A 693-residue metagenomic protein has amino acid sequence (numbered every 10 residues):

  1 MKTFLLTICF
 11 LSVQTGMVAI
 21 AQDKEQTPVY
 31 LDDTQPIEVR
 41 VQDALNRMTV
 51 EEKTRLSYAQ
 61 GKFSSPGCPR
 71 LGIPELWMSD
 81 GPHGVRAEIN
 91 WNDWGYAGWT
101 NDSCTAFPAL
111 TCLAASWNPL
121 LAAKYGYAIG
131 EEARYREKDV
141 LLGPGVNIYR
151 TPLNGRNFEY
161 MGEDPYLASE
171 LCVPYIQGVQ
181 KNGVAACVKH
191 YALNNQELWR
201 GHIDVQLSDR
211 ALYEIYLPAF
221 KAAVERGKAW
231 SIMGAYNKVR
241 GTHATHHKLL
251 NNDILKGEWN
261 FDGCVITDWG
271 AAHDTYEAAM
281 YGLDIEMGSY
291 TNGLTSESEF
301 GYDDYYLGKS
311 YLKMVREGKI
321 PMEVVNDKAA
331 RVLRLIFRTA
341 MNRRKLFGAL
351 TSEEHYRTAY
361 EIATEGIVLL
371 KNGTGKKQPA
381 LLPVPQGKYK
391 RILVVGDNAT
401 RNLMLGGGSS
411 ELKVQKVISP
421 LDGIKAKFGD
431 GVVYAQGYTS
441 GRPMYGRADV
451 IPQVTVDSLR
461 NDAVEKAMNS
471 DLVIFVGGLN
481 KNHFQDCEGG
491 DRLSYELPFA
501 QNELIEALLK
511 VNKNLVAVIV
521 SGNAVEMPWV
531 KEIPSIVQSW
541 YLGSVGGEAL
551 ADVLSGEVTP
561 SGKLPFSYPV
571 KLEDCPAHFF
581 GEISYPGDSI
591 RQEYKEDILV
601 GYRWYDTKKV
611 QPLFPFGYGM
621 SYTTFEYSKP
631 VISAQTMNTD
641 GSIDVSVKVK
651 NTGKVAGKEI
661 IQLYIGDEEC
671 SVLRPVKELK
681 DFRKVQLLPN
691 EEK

Functional and structural regions predicted by a protein language model:
M1-Q26: Bacterial Sec-dependent N-terminal signal peptides
I20-K693: Glycoside hydrolase catalytic-domain context in secreted enzymes
